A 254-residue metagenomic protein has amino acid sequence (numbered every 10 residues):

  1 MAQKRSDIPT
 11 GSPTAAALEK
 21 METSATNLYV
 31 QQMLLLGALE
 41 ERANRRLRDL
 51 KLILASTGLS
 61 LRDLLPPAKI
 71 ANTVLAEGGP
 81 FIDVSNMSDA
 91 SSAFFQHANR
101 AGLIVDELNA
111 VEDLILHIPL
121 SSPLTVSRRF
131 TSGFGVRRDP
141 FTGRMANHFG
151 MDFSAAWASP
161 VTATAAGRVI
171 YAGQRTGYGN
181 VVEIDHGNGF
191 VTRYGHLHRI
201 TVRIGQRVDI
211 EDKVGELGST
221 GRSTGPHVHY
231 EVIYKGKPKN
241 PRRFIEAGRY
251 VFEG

Functional and structural regions predicted by a protein language model:
M1-R129, G133: Non-catalytic extracellular/periplasmic "stalk" and linker regions immediately N-terminal to catalytic or recognition
L108, H117-G254: Catalytic cores of peptidoglycan-degrading enzymes
